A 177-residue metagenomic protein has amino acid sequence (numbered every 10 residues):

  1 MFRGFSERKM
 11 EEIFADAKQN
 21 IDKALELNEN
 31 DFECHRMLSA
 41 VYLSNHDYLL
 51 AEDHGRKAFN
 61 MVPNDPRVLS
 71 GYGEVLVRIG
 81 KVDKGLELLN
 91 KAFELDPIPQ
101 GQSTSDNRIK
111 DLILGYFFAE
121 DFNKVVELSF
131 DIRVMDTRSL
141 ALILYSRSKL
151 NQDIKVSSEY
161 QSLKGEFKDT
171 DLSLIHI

Functional and structural regions predicted by a protein language model:
M1-D47, E52-M61, E74, R78 (+2 more regions): Short coil/linker segments at helix-helix boundaries
K23-A24, K57-A58, K91-A92, D131-I132 (+1 more regions): Canonical positions in the second alpha-helix
E29, P63, P97, V134-T137 (+1 more regions): Short coil turns that delineate tetratricopeptide repeat
C34, V68, Q102, R108 (+2 more regions): TPR alpha-solenoid repeat register
A40, E74, L114, Y145-R147: Residue-level recognition of tetratricopeptide repeat
I175-I177: Conserved small/polar residues in nucleotide/adenosyl-binding loops
